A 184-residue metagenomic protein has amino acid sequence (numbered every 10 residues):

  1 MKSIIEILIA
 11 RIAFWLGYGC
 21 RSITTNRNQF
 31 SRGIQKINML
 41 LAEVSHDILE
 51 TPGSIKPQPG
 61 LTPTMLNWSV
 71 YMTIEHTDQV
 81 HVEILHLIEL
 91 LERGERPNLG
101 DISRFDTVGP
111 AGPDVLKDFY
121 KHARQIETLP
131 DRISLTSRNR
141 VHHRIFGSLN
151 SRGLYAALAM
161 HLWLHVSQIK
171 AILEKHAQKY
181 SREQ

Functional and structural regions predicted by a protein language model:
M1-Q184: Aromatic-glycine hotspot motif
